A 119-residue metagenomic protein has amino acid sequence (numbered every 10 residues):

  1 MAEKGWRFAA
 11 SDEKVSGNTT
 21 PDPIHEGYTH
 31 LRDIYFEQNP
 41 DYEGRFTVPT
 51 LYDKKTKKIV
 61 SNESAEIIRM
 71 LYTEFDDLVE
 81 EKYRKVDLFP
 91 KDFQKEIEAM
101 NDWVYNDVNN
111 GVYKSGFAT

Functional and structural regions predicted by a protein language model:
M1-T119: GST-like domain detector, emphasizing the conserved glutathione-binding G-site in the N-terminal thioredoxin-like
